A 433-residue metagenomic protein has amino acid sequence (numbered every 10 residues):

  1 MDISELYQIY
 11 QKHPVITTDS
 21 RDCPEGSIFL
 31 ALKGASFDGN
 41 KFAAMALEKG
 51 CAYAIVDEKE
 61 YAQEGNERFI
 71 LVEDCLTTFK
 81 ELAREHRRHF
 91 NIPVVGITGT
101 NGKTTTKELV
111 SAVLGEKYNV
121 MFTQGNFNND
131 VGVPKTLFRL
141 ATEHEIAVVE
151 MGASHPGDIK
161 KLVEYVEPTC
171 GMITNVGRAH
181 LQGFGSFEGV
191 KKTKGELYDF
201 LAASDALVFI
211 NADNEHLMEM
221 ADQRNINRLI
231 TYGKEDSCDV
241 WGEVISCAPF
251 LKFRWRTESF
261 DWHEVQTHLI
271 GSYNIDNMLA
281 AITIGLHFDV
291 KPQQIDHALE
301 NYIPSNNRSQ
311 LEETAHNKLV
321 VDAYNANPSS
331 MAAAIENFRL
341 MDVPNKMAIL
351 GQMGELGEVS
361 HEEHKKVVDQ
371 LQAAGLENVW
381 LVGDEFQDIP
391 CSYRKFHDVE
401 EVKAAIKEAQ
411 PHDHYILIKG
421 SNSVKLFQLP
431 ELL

Functional and structural regions predicted by a protein language model:
M1-E81, E85, I270, L340-P344 (+2 more regions): N-terminal leader/targeting and accessory segments in enzymes
S20-A31, V120, V131, K135-A147 (+2 more regions): Mobile, glycine- and charge-enriched loop segments and immediately flanking short secondary-structure elements within
S27, A46, L82, I97 (+13 more regions): Residue-level signal for inorganic ion chemistry
G34-F37, P304-S305, A323-Y393: Active-site beta-alpha connecting loops in nucleotide-dependent enzymes
E60-G65, M172-K318, V343-P344, D369-N378 (+2 more regions): Acidic, Mg2+-coordinating active-site environments of NTP-dependent enzymes
T78-A212, M218-N225, G285, A404-E408 (+1 more regions): Phosphate-binding loop of NTP-binding sites
I92-V95, M172-R178, N211, M278 (+4 more regions): Short beta-strands and strand-loop turn motifs
I97, N306-R308, F427-L429: ATP-dependent carboxylate/acyl-activation modules
